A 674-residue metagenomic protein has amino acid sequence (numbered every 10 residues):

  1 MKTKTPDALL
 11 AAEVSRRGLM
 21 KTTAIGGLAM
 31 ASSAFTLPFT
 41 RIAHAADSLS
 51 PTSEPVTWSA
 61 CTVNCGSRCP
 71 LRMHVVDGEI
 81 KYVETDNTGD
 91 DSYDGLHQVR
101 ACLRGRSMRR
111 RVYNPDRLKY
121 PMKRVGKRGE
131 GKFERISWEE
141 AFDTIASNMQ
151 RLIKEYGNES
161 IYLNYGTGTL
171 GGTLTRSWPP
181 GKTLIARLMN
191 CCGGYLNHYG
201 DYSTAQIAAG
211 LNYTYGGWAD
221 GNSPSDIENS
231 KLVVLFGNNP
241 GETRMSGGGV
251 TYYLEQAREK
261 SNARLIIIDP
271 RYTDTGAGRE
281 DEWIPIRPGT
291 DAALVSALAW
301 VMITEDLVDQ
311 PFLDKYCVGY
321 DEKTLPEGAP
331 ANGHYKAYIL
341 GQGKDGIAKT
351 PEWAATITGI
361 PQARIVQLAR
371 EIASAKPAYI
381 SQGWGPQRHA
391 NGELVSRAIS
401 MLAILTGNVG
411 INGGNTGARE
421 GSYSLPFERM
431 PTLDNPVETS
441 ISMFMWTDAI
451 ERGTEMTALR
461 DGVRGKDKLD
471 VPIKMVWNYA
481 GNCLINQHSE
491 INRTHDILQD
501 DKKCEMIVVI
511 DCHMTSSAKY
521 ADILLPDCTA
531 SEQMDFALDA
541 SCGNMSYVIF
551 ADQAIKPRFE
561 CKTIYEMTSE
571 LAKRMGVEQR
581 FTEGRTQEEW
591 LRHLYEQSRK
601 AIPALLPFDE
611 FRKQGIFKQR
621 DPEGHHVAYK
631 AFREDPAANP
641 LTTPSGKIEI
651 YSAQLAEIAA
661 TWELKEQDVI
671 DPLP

Functional and structural regions predicted by a protein language model:
K2-L307, G333, K466, Y479 (+1 more regions): N-terminal export/assembly segments and adjacent metallocofactor-ligating motifs of anaerobic energy-metabolism
K2-T3, P180-I268, T275, A293 (+4 more regions): Extended redox/cofactor-interaction regions of prokaryotic respiratory oxidoreductases
M30, N197-H198, V308-F312, I365-V366 (+8 more regions): Acidic/polar loop patches that form or flank catalytic/metal-binding clefts of enzymes that bind anionic ligands
G166-T167, K315-V318, I372, N415-L425 (+1 more regions): A glycine-rich phosphate-binding loop feature that marks nucleotide/adenosyl-phosphate handling sites
K260, R271-A375: Long, well-ordered, tryptophan-enriched scaffold segments
A331-R452: Active-site phosphate/pyrophosphate-binding segments
E505-M506, Q553-A572: Phosphate/diphosphate-binding loops
S531-P557, A572-R574, Y651: Glycine/threonine-rich phosphate-binding loop and adjacent beta-strand/alpha-helix elements that clamp
